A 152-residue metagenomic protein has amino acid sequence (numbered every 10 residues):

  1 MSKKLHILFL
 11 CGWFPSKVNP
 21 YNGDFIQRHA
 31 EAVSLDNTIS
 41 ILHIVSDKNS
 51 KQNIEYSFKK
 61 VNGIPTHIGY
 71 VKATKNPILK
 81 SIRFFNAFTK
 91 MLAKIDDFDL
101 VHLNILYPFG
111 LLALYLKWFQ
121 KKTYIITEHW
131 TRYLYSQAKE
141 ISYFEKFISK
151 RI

Functional and structural regions predicted by a protein language model:
M1-I54, N62-I64: N-terminal subdomain of nucleotide-sugar transferases
H6, D99-L100: Structural motif
F14-K17, N76, K122-I141: A short, histidine- and acid-enriched strand-loop-helix "catalytic/donor-clamping" loop that lines the nucleotide-sugar
H29-E31, W118-F119, S142-I152: Membrane-proximal helix-turn-helix segments that form the acceptor-binding/catalytic region of lipid-linked
Y56-K60, I141-E145: Short, hinge-like loop/turn segments at secondary-structure boundaries
V61-K90, L103, E140: A short, charged, and often flexible helix/loop element on the N-terminal side of the glycosyltransferase catalytic
F84-A87, L100-Q120, I126-E128, R132-Y133: An aromatic- and histidine-rich active-site surface loop
A93-D99: Glycine-rich phosphate-binding loop signature in dinucleotide/nucleotide-binding domains
